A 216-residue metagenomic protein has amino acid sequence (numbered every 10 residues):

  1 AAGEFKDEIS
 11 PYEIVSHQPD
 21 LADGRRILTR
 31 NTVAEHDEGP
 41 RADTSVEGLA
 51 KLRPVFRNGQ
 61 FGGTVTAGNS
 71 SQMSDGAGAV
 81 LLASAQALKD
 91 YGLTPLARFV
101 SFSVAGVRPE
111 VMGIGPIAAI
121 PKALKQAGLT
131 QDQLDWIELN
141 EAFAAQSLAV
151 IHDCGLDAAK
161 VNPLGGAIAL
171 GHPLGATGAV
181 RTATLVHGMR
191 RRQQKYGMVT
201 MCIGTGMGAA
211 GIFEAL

Functional and structural regions predicted by a protein language model:
A1-A85, D90, D153, A158-K160: N-terminal extracellular/periplasmic Venus flytrap/periplasmic-binding protein-like
A1-E4, A79-Q86, I151, P173-Q194 (+1 more regions): Active-site-proximal alpha-helical scaffold in enzymes
Y12-V15, V100-A169: Active-site pocket-lining segment
A22-R25, L93, E110-M112, P173 (+1 more regions): Short acidic, glycine/serine/threonine-rich loops at helix termini
E35, G39, P109-G113, H172-G175: Hydrophobic alpha-helical scaffolding
T44-I114, A118, K122-K125, A183-T184 (+3 more regions): Condensing-enzyme catalytic core mediating Claisen C-C bond formation in acyl metabolism
F61-S71, F102-S103, D135-A142, V161-T177 (+1 more regions): Cysteine-centered functional microenvironments
